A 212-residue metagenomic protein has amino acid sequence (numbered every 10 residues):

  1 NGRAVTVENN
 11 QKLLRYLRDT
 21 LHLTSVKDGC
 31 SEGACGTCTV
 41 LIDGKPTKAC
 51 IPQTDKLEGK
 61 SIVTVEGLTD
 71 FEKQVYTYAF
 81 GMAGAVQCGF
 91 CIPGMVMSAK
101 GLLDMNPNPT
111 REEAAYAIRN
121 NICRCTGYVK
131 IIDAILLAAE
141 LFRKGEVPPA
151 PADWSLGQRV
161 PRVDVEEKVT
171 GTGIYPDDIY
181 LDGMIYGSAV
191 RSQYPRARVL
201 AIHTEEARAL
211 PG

Functional and structural regions predicted by a protein language model:
N1-P151: Signature of N-terminal electron-transfer/Fe-S-associated modules in redox systems
A4-Q11, T24, Q87-G89, N121 (+1 more regions): Cofactor-binding beta-sheet edge motifs in enzyme active sites
